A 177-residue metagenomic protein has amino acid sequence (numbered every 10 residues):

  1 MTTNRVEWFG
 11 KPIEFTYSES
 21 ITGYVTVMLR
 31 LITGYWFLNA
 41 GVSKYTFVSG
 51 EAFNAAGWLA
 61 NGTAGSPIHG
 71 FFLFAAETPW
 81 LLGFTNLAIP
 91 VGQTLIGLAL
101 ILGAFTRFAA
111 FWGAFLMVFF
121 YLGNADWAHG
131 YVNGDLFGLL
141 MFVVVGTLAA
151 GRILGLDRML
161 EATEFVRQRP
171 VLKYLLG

Functional and structural regions predicted by a protein language model:
M1-L95, L102-G177: Extended, low-polarity transmembrane helix blocks
